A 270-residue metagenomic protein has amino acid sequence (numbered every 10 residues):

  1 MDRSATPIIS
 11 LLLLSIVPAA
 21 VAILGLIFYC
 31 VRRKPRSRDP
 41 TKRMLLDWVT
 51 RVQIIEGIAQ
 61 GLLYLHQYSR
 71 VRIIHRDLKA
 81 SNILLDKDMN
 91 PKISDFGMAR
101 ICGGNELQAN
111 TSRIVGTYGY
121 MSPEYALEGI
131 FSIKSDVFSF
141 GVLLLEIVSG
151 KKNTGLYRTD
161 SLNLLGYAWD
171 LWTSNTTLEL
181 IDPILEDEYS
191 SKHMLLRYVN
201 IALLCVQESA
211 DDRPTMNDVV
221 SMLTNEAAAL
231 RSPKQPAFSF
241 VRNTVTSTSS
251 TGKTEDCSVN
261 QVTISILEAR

Functional and structural regions predicted by a protein language model:
M1-G25, T159, L185-R270: Intrinsically disordered, low-complexity cytosolic regulatory tails and linkers adjacent to catalytic/signaling modules
M1-T41, I101-G103, Y118, P123-E128 (+3 more regions): Terminal membrane/secretory targeting segments in land-plant proteins
P40-E56, E188-K192: Activation segment of protein kinase catalytic domains, centered on the conserved DFG
Q60-I73: Protein kinase catalytic-loop region centered on the HRD/HxD motif
V71, K79-S81, L85, P123: Catalytic-loop Lys-Pro-X-Asn motif of eukaryotic-like protein kinases
P91, R100, G104-Y118, E128 (+1 more regions): Regulatory activation segment
